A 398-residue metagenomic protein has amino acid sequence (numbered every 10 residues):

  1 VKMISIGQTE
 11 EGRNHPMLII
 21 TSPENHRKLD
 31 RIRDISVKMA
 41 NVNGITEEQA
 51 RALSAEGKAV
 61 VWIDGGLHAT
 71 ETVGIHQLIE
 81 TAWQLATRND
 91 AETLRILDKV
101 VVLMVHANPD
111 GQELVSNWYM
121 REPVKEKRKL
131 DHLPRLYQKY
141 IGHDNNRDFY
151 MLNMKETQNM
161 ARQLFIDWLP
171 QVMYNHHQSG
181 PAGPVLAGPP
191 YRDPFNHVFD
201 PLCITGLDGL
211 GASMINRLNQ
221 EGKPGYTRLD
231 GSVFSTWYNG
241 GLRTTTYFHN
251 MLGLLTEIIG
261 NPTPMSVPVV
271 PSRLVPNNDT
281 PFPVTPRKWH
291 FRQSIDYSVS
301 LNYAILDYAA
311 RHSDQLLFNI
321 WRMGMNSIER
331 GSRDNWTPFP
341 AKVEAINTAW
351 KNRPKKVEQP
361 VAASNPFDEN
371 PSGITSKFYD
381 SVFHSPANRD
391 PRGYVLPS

Functional and structural regions predicted by a protein language model:
V1-S398: Structured catalytic-domain cores with a bias toward divalent-metal coordination
